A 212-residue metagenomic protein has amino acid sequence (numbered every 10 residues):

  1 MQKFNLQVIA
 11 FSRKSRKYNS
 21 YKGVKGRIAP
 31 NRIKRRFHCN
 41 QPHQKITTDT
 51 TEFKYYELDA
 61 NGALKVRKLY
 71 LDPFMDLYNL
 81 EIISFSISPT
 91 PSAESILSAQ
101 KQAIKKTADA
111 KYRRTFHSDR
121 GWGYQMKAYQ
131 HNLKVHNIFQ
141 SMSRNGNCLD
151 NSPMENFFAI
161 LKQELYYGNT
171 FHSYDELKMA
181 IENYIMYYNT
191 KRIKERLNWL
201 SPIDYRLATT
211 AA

Functional and structural regions predicted by a protein language model:
M1, I33, D49, L80 (+8 more regions): Mobile genetic element proteins and their domesticated derivatives, centered on retroelements and DNA transposons
M1-P42, N147, I203-T209: Basic, flexible linker segments flanking DNA-binding modules in nucleic acid-interacting mobile-element proteins
N19-S20, V24, S118-R120, M126-K127 (+3 more regions): RNase H-like two-metal-ion nuclease catalytic core shared by retroviral integrases and related mobile-element nucleases
R35-I83: An active-site-proximal beta-strand-loop segment
Q44, E81, P89, K101-Q102 (+1 more regions): Retroviral integrase
R67-K68, F85-D109: Active-site beta-loop-alpha junctions of metal-dependent nucleic acid enzymes, especially the RNase H-like/DDE
N79-F85, Q140-S143, Y167-G168: Short small-residue beta-strand/loop micro-motif enriched in glycine and branched aliphatics
K134-I138, I160-A212: C-terminal domain-tail junction helix/linker
